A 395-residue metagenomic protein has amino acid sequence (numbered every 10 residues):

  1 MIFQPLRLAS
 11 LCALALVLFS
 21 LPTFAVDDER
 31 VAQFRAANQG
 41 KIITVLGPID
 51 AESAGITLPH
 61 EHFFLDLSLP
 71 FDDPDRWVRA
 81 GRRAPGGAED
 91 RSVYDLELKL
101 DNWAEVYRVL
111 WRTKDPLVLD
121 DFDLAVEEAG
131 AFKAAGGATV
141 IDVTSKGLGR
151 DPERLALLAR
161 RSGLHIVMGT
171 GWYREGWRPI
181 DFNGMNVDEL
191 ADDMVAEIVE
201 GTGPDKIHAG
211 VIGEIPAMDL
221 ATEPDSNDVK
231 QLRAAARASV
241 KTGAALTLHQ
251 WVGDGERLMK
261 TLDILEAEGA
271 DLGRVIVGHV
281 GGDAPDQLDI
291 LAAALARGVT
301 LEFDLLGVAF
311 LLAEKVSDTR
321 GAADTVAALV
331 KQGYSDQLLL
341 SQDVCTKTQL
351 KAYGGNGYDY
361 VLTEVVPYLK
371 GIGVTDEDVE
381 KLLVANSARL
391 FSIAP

Functional and structural regions predicted by a protein language model:
L8, G40-G47, Y360-P395: Mid-to-C-terminal alpha-helical segments outside catalytic/metal-binding sites
A9-S20: Bacterial N-terminal signal peptides
G55, P59, D73-T144, L148-S162 (+1 more regions): Alpha-helical scaffold segments that flank or form the walls of functional sites
H60, V140, W172, S239 (+4 more regions): Divalent metal-coordination and catalytic microenvironments
L65-L119, T170, R174-V187, D343-K351 (+1 more regions): Active-site gating loops and adjacent loop-to-helix segments of metal-dependent hydrolytic enzymes
L157-R160, H165-A245, T300, G307: Active-site gating/metal-coordination segments in enzymes
A236, V240-A328, L338: Catalytic pocket-lining loop regions of alpha/beta-barrel enzymes, especially the amidohydrolase/enolase/GH5 lineages
T247-H249, F303-L306, Y334-G355: Short acidic/histidine-rich active-site segments
